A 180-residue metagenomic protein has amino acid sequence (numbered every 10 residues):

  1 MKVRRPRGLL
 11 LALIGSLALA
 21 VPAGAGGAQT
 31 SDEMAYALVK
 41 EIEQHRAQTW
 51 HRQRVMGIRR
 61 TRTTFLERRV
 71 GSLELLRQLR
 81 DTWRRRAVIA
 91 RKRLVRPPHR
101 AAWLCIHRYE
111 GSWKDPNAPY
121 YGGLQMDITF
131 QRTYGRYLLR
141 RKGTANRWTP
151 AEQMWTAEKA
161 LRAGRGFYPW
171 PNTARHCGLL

Functional and structural regions predicted by a protein language model:
M1-A28: Secretory targeting and sorting signals
V21-R108, A174-L180: Intrinsically disordered, low-complexity, Pro/Ser/Thr/Asn/Gly/Ala-rich spacer/linker segments adjacent to signal
R91, D115-P116: A generic structural signal for short
L104-R108, K114-D115, G123-D127: Structural recognition of the beta-strand scaffold that forms the well-ordered cores of secreted hydrolase catalytic
E110-G111, L138: Short, histidine-centered active-site or binding-site loop motifs used for metal coordination, general acid-base
G111-S112, G166: Generic structural signal for secondary-structure transition and capping sites
A118-L124, I128-L180: Catalytic and binding regions of secreted/periplasmic enzymes and modules that target cell-wall glycans
